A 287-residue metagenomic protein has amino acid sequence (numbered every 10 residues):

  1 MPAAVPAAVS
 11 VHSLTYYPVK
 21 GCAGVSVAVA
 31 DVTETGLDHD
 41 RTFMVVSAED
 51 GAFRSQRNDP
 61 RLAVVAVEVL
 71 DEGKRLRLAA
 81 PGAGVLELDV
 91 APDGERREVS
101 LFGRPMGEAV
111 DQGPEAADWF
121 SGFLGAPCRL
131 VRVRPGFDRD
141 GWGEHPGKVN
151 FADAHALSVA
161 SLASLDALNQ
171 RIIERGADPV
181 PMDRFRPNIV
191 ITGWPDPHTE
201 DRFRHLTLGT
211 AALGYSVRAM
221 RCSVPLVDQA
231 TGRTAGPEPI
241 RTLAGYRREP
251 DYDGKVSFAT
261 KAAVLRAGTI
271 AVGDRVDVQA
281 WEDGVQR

Functional and structural regions predicted by a protein language model:
M1-R287: Metal-cofactor-dependent catalytic cores
